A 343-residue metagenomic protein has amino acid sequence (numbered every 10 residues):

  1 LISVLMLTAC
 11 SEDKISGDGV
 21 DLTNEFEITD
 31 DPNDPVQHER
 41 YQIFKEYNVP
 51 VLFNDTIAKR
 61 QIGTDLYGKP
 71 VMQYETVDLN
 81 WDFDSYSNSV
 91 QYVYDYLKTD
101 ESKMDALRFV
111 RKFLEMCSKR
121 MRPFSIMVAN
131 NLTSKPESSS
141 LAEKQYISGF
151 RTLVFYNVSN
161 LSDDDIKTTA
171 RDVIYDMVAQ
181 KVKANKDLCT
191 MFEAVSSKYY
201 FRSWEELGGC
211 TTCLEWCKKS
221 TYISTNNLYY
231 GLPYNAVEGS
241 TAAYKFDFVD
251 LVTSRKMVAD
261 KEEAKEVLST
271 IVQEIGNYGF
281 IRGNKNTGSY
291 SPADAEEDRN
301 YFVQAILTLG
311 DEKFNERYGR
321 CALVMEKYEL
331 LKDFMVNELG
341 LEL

Functional and structural regions predicted by a protein language model:
L1-S3: Sec-dependent signal peptide recognition, specifically the positively charged N-region followed immediately by
L5-A9: C-terminal motif of bacterial Sec signal peptides marking the signal peptidase cleavage site
C10-R108, R317-L343: Acidic/polar, low-complexity intrinsically disordered N-terminal segments immediately downstream of a Sec signal
D95-T152: Auxiliary, metal-adjacent structural segments of Zn-dependent hydrolase domains
E115, Y175-A179, K183, V336 (+1 more regions): Sec-exported extracytoplasmic/periplasmic mature domains
T152-G208: Active-site recognition of the HExxH zinc-binding catalytic motif
F192-R282: Post-HExxH zinc-binding segment in Zn-dependent metallohydrolases
T241-A243, V249-L343: A cross-kingdom marker for long, charged
